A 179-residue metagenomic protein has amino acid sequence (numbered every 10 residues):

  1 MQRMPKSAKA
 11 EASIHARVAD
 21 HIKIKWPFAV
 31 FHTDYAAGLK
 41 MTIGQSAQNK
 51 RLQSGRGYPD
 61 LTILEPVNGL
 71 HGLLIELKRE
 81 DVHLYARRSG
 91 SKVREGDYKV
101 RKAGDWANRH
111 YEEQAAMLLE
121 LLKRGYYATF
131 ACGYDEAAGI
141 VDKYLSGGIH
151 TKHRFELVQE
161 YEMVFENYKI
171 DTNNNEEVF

Functional and structural regions predicted by a protein language model:
M1-F179: Catalytic phosphate/metal-binding cores of nucleic-acid and nucleotide-processing enzymes, i.e., regions that mediate
